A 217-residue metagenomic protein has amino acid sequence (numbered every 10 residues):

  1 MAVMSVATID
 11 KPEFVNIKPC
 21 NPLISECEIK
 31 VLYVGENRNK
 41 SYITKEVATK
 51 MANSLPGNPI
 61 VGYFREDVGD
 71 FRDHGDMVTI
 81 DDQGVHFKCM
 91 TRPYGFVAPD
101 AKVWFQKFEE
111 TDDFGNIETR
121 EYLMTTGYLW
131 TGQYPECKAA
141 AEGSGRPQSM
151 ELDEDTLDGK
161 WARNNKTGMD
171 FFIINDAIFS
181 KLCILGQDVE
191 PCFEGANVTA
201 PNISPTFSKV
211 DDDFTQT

Functional and structural regions predicted by a protein language model:
M1-T217: Signature of dsDNA virion morphogenesis modules
